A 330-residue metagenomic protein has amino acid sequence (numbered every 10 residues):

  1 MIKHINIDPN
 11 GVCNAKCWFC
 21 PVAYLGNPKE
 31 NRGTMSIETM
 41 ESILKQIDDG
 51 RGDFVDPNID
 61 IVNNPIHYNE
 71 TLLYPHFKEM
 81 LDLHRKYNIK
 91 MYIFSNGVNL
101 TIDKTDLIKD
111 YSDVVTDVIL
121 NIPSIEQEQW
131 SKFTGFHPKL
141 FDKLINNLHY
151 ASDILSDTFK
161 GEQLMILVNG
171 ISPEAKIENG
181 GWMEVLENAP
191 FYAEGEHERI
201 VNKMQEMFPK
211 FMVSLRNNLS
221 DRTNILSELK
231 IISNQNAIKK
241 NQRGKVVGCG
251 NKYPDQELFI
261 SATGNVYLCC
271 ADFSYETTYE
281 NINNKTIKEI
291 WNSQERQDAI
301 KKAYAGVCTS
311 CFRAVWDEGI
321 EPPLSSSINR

Functional and structural regions predicted by a protein language model:
M1-D117, K132-D142, N146, E318-L324 (+1 more regions): Conserved alpha-helical substructure of the radical SAM core
M1-K3, A23, F259, N265-R330: Flexible mid-to-C-terminal extensions adjoining Fe-S/redox cofactors in radical SAM and related proteins
N6, N10-C13, Q242, A262-T263 (+1 more regions): Residue-level signal for mature regions of secreted extracellular proteins and peptides
N6-D8, P21, I61-P65, F94-S95 (+5 more regions): Short beta-strand segments
V12, K16, G248, V307: The −1 position to Zn-ligating cysteines in a subset of zinc-ribbon hairpins
Y74-A237: Conserved AdoMet/S-adenosylmethionine-binding subsite of the radical SAM
N234-C249: Aromatic-anchored helix/helix-loop segment that forms the rim or "lid" of small-molecule/cofactor binding pockets
N251-P254: Short, small/polar residue-rich loop motifs at catalytic or cofactor-binding pockets
